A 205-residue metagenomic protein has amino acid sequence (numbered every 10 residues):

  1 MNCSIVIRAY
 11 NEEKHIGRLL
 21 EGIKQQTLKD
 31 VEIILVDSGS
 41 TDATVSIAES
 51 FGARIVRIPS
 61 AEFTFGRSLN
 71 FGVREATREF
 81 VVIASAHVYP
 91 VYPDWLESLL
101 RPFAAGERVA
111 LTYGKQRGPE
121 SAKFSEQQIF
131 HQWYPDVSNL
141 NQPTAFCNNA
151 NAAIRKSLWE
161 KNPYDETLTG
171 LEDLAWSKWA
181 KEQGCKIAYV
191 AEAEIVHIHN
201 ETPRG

Functional and structural regions predicted by a protein language model:
M1-G22: N-proximal low-complexity "stem/linker" segments adjacent to membrane-targeting elements
E21-D30: Short, acidic, metal-binding catalytic loop of nucleotide-sugar glycosyltransferases
D37-V45, V88-Y89: A conserved acidic beta->alpha catalytic loop
P59-A76, S98: Glycine-rich, basic loop-to-helix element that forms the pyrophosphate-binding segment of sugar-nucleotide handling
V81: Short aromatic/hydrophobic "clamp" motif used to bind/position activated sugar donors
Y89-S125: Conserved donor NDP-sugar-binding/catalytic core segment of glycosyltransferases
G118-P119, D136-I154, T169, A175: A recurrent flexible, glycine/aromatic-enriched loop bordering the glycosyltransferase active site that acts as
A152, L158, N162, T167-E194: A short, conserved alpha-helix in the catalytic core of glycosyltransferases
